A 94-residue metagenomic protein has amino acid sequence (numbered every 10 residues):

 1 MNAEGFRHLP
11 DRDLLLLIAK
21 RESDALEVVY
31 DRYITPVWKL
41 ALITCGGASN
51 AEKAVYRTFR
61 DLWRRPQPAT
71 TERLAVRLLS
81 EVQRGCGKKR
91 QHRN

Functional and structural regions predicted by a protein language model:
M1-D13: Extreme N-terminal regulatory/targeting segments of RNA polymerase sigma factors
L16-K39: A short, charge-rich alpha-helical start-of-domain segment used by transcription regulators
A19, Y56-L74, K89-R93: Sigma70-family region 2
V29, Y33, V37, T58 (+1 more regions): Residue-level preference for hydrophobic side chains embedded in well-ordered alpha helices
A51-V55: Short amphipathic alpha-helix in the helical subdomain of ABC transporter nucleotide-binding domains
